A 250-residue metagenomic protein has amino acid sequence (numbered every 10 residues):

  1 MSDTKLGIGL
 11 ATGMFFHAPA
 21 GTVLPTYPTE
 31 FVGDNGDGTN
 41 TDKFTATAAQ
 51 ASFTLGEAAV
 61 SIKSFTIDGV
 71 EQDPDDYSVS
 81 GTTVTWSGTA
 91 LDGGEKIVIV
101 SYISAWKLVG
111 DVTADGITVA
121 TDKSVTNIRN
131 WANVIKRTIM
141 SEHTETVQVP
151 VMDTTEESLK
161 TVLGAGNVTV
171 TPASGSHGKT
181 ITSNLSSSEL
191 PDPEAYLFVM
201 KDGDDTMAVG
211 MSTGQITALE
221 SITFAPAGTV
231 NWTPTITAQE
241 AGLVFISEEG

Functional and structural regions predicted by a protein language model:
S2-N35, Y102-L159, T213-N231: Solvent-exposed edge beta-strands and adjacent loop segments that serve as assembly or binding interfaces
K5-S78, W86-K96, S101-S104: Extended beta-strand solenoid/passenger and fiber regions
N35-G36, N40-E57, N130-N133, R137-I139 (+1 more regions): Surface-exposed ligand/attachment interfaces on beta-rich extracellular proteins
T41-F44, S87-T89, V134-R137, F198 (+1 more regions): Beta-strand-rich interaction surfaces with strong enrichment in secreted/lumenal proteins
T47-A49, L91, I139-H143, L190-D192 (+1 more regions): Solvent-exposed loop and beta-edge segments used for protein-protein assembly and interaction
V98, T146-P150, A195-L197, T233-T235: Beta-strand secondary-structure signal
E156-S158, V162-D204: Short helix-loop boundary/capping segments
T206-G250: Mixed-charge, glycine-accented linear interaction segment located at domain edges/termini
